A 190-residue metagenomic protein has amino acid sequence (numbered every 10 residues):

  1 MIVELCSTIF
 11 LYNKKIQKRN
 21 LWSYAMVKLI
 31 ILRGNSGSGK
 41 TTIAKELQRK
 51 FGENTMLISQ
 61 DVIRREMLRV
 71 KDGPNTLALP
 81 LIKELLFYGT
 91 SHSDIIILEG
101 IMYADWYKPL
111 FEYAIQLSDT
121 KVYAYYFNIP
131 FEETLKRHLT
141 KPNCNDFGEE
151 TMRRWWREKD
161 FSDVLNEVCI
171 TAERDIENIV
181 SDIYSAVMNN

Functional and structural regions predicted by a protein language model:
L32: Hydrophobic anchor at the beta1->P-loop junction of P-loop NTPases
N35: P-loop (Walker A) phosphate-binding loop of NTP-binding proteins
S38: ATP-binding Walker
T41: Walker A/P-loop
K45-F87: Conserved substrate/cofactor phosphate-moiety recognition/catalytic segment in nucleotide-dependent phosphotransferases
L77-D119: Glycine-rich phosphate-binding loop used to anchor ATP phosphates in small-molecule kinases, encompassing both
S118-R137: Conserved phosphate-donor/acceptor-positioning beta-strand/loop module used by diverse small-molecule
T140-D182: Small-molecule kinase domains that catalyze NTP-dependent phosphoryl transfer to phosphate-bearing small molecules
